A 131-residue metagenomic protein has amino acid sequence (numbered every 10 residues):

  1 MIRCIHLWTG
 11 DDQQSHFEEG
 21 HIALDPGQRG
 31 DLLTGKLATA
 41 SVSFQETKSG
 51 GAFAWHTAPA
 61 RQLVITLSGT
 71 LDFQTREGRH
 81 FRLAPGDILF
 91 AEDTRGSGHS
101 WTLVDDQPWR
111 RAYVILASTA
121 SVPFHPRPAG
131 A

Functional and structural regions predicted by a protein language model:
M1-W8: Short acidic, Pro/Gly- and aromatic-enriched capping/linker segments at domain boundaries
T9, H21-G30, A40-A58, D93-G96 (+2 more regions): Conserved short histidine dyad/triad with adjacent acidic residue
G10-D11, T66: Short, acidic, Ser/Thr-enriched surface-loop or helix-capping motifs
L32-K36, A52-A58, Q74-T75, F81-R82 (+1 more regions): Short histidine-centered beta-strand/loop micro-motifs that create catalytic or ligand/metal-coordination sites
E46, R76-T94: Short acidic-glycine-tyrosine-enriched beta hairpin
E46-S49, T57-F73, V114-A117: Short, conserved beta-strand element in jelly-roll/cupin
I88-T94, V104-S121: A short hydrophobic beta-strand segment most commonly corresponding to one strand of the jelly-roll/cupin
